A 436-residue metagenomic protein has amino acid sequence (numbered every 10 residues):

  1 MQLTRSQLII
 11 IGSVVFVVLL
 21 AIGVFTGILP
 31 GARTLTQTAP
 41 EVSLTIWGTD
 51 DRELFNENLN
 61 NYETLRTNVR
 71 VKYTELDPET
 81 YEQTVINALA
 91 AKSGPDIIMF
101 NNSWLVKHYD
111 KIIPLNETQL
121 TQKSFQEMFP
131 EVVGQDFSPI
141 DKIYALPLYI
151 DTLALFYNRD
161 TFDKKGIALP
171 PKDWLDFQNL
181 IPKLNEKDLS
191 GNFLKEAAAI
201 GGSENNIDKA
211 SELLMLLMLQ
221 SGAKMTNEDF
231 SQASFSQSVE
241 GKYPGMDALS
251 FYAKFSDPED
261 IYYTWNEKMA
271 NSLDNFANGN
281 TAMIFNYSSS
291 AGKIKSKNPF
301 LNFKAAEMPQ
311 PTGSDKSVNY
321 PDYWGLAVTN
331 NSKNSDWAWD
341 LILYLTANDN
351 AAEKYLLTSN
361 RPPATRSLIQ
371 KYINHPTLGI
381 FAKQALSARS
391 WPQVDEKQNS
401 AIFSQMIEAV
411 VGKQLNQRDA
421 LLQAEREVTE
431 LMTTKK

Functional and structural regions predicted by a protein language model:
Q2-L3, Q7-I10, S138, N319-Y320 (+3 more regions): C-terminal capping/gating helix-and-loop segments adjacent to ligand/active sites or protein-protein/ligand interfaces
T38, E53, L273, S289-K293 (+3 more regions): Mature extracytoplasmic/periplasmic domains
A39-D51, V69-T74, I97, A198: Short, well-ordered beta-strand elements
N61, L65-E131, D160-K172, N275 (+2 more regions): Extracytoplasmic "Venus flytrap"/periplasmic binding protein-like
N101-L153, L194, A210-L216, K304-M308 (+1 more regions): Hinge/lid segment of periplasmic solute-binding proteins
E117-E131, A198-D208, S221-M246, S296-N298 (+1 more regions): Short, solvent-exposed loop/beta-turn-alpha elements that line the ligand-binding surface or hinge of extracytoplasmic
Y144-L148, L153, Q178-S234: Extracytoplasmic/periplasmic solute-binding protein
L180-K183, E228-N266: Glycine-centered hinge/linker elements that transmit conformational signals in sensory and ligand-binding systems
